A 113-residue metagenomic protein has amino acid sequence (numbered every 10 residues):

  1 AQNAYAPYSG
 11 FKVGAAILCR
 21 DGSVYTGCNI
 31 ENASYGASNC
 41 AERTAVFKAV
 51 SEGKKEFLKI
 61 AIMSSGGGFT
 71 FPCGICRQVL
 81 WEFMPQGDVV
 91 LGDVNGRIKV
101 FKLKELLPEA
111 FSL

Functional and structural regions predicted by a protein language model:
A1-N3, E52-L113: C-terminal binding/interaction regions
A6-S9: Short loop/turn motifs at secondary-structure junctions and domain boundaries
K12-C19: Short beta-strand scaffold segments in enzyme catalytic cores
L18, E31, C40, F57 (+1 more regions): Short, electropositive, low-hydrophobicity segments enriched in small/polar residues
T26-I30, K104-L107: Short beta->alpha transition motifs characteristic of CBS
C28-T44: Compact, glycine-rich, soluble single-domain proteins
A45-A49: Short, charged beta->alpha transition segments
